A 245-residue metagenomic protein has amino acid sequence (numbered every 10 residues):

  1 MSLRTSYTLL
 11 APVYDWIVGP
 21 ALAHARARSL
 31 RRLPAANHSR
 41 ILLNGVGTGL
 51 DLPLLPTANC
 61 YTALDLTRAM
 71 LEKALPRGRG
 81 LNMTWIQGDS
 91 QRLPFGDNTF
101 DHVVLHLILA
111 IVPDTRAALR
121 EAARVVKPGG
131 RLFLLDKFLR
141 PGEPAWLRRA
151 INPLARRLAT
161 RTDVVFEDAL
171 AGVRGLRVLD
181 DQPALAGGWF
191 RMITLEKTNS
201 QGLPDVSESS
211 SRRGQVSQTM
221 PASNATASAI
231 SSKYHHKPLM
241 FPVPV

Functional and structural regions predicted by a protein language model:
M1-A36, L50-D51, K73, W146-P153: Conserved class I S-adenosyl-L-methionine
V18, F133-R191: C-terminal alpha-helical "lid/dimerization" subdomain adjacent to the S-adenosyl-L-methionine
R40, G129-R131: Short glycine-centered segments of the SAM/dcSAM-binding site in methyltransferase folds
L42-R92: Class I SAM-dependent methyltransferase SAM/SAH-binding core
Q91-H102: A short acidic, Gly/Pro-enriched loop at the edge of an enzyme's catalytic core that lines a small-molecule cofactor
H102-D114: A short SAM/SAH-binding and catalytic strip from SAM-dependent methyltransferases
R116-P128: A short glycine-rich, Lys/Arg-flanked "PGG" loop and its adjoining helix->strand segment in the class I
S207-R213, S217-Q218, A222-Y234: Low-acidity, Ser/Thr- and Arg-rich intrinsically disordered low-complexity segments
